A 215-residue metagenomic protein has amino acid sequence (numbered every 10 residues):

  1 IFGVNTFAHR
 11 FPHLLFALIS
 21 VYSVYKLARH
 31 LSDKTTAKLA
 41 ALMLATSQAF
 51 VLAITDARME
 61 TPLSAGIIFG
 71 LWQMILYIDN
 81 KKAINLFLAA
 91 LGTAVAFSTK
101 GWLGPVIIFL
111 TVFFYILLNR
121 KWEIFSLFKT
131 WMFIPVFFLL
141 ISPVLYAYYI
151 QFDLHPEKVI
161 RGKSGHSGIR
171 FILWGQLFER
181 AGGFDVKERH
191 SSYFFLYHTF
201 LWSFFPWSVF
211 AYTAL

Functional and structural regions predicted by a protein language model:
I1-L15: Juxtamembrane segments of multi-pass membrane glycosylation machinery that transfer sugars from lipid-linked donors
F11-L31, F69: Transmembrane-helix motifs of polytopic, lipid-linked glycan transferases
H13, A49-P62: Short acidic/glycine- and proline-prone juxtamembrane loop motifs at membrane-interface regions of multi-pass membrane
L15-L18, A45, T61-W72, L86-A89 (+2 more regions): Alpha-helical transmembrane segments of multi-pass membrane proteins
V24-T46: Transmembrane-helix signature of polytopic, membrane-embedded enzymes that assemble or transfer cell-envelope glycans
H30-L31, T35, G70-L88: Membrane-interface transmembrane helices that cradle and orient dolichyl/undecaprenyl
L52, N85-K100: Membrane-interface alpha helices of multi-pass inner-membrane proteins
G104-L215: Transmembrane-lumen/periplasm boundary regions of multi-pass, lipid-linked membrane glycan transferases
